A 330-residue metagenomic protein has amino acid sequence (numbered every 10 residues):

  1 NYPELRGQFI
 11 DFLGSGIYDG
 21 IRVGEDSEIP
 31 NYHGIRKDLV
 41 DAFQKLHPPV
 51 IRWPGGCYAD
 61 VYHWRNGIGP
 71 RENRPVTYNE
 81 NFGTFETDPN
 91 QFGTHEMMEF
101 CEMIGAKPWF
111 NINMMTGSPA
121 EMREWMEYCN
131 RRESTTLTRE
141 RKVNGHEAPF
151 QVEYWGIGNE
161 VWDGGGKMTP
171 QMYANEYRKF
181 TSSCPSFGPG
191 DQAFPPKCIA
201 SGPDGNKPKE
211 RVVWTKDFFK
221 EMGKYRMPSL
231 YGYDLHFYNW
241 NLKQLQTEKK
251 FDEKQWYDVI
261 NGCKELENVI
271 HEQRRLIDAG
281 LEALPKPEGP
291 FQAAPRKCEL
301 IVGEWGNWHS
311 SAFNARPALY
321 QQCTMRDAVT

Functional and structural regions predicted by a protein language model:
N1-G232, L266-E267, H271-H309, P317-T330: Non-catalytic accessory regions flanking glycosidase/transglycosidase catalytic cores in CAZymes
P228-L230, D234-Q246: Anion-binding catalytic surfaces of enzymes that hydrolyze or transfer phosphate/sulfate esters
W240-Y257, A315-R316: Active-site His/acidic residue clusters
N261-E265: Beta-strand-rich domain onsets/edges
